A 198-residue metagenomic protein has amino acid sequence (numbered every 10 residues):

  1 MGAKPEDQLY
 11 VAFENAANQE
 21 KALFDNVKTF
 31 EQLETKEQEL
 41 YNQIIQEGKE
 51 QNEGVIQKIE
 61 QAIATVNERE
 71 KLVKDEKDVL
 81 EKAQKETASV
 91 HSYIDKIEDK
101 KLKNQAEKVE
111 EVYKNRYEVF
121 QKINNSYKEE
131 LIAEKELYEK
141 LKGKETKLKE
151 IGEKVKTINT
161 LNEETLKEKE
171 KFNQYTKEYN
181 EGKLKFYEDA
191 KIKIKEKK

Functional and structural regions predicted by a protein language model:
M1-V73: Leu/Val/Ala/Ile-rich N-terminal alpha-helices, chiefly Sec-type signal peptides and the beginnings
E14, I45, Y117, Q121 (+5 more regions): Generic alpha-helical secondary structure signal
Q19-A22, N26-T29, L33-K36, L40-Q43 (+6 more regions): Solvent-exposed, amphipathic alpha-helical segments
E31, Q38, K77-H91, K135-Y138 (+4 more regions): Structural signal for well-ordered, non-membrane alpha-helices
E39, Q46, K85, S92 (+6 more regions): Residue-level recognition of alpha-helical coiled-coils, specifically the heptad-repeat register on one helix face
K58-I63, N67-V155: Extended amphipathic alpha-helical interaction segments
E150-K198: Extracytoplasmic/luminal low-complexity segments enriched in Pro/Gly and acidic/polar residues that act as flexible
